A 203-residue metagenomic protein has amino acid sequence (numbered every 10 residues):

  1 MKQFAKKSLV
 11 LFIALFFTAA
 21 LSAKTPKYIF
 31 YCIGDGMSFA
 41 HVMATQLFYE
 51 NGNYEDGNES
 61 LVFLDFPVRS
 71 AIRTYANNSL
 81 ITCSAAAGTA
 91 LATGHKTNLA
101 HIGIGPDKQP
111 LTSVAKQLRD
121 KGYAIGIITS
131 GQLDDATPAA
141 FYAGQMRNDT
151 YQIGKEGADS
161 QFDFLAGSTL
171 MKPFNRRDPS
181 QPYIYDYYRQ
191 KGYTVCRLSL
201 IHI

Functional and structural regions predicted by a protein language model:
M1-V10: Bacterial N-terminal signal peptides that target proteins for export
V10-A19: Bacterial N-terminal signal peptides
A19-T25: Bacterial Sec-dependent signal peptides at the C-terminal "C-region" and cleavage site
K24, F39-N148, F162: Active-site nucleophile/metal-coordination loop of metallo-enzymes that catalyze phosphate/sulfate and related
F30-C32, A166: Residue-level marker for buried hydrophobic side chains located in beta-strands that build the well-ordered beta-sheet
Y142-T169, R189-R197: Acidic, His- and aromatic-enriched active-site or binding-groove loops in soluble protein domains that engage sugars
T169-Y187: Acidic-aromatic/histidine active-site loop/patch
I201-I203: Conserved small/polar residues in nucleotide/adenosyl-binding loops
